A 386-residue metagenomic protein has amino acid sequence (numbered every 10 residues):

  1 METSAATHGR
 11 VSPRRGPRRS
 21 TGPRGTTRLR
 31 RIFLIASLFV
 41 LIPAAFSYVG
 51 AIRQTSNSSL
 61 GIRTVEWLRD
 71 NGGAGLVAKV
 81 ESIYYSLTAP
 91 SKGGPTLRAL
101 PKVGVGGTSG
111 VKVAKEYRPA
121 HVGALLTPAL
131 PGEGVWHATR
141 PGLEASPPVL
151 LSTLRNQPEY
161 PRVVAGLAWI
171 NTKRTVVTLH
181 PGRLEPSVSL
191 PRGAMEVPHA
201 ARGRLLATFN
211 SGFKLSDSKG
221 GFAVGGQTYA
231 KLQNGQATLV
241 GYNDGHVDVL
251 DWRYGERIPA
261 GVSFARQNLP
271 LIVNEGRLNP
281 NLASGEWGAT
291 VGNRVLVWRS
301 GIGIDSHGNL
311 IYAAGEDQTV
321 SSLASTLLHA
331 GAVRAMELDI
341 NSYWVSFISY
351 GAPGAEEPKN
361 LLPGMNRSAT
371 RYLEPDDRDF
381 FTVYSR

Functional and structural regions predicted by a protein language model:
M1-T27: Terminal targeting segments of Actinobacterial cell-envelope proteins
R30-Y48: Hydrophobic membrane-insertion alpha-helices, especially the h-region of bacterial N-terminal signal peptides
I42-N57, G61-I62, E66-A230: Zymogen propeptides
V163, N234, V297, E374-R378: Short, solvent-exposed loop/turn segments at the edges of secondary structure
N171-R174, L179-H329: Aspartyl protease catalytic domain
S263-A265, I272, V333, I348 (+1 more regions): Pepsin/retropepsin-fold aspartyl endopeptidases
I311-A313, V320-A352, P363: C-terminal soluble interaction/assembly domains
E357-R386: Low-complexity, Gly/Ser/Thr/Pro-rich intrinsically disordered linker/tail segments
